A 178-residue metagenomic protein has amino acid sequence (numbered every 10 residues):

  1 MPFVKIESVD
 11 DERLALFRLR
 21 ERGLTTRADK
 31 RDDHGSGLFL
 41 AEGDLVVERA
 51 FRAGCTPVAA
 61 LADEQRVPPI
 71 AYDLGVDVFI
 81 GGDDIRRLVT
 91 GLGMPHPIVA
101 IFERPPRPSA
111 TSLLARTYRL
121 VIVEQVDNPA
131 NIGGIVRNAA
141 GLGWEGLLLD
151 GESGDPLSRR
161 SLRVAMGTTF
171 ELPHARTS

Functional and structural regions predicted by a protein language model:
M1-V67, S153-G154: Boundary-proximal intrinsically disordered activation/regulatory segments immediately upstream of a helical core
F3-V4, P105-R107, S112-S178: RNA substrate-binding interface of SAM-dependent RNA methyltransferases
G35-L38, T56-A59, L74-V76, E145-L147 (+1 more regions): Short active-site oxyanion
L40, L61, V99-I101, V121-I122 (+1 more regions): Structural motif
G43, A100, L162: A residue-level signal for conserved active-site and pocket-lining positions in enzyme catalytic cores
C55, G93-P95, R116-Y118: Short connector loops at helix/strand junctions that flank enzyme active sites, especially segments positioning acidic
A62, I80-D83, G151, R176-S178: Short loop/edge segments at beta-strand edges and connector loops that shape dinucleotide/nucleotide cofactor-binding
P69-I101: Glycine/small-residue-rich loop that forms an oxyanion/phosphate-binding "nest" at active or ligand-binding sites
